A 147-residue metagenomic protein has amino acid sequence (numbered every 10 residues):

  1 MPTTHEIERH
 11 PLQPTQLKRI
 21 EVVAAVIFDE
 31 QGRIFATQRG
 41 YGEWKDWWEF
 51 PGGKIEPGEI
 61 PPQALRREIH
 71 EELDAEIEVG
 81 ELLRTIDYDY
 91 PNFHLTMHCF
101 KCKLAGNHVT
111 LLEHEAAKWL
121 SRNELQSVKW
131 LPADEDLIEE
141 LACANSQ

Functional and structural regions predicted by a protein language model:
P2-H10, E81-L83: Short Pro/Gly-enriched beta-strand edge/turn motifs at strand-loop
H10-I34, K54: Conserved N-terminal beta-strand and adjoining loop/helix that marks the start of the Nudix/MutT-like hydrolase domain
T15-L17, A142-Q147: Generic C-terminal helix-cap and adjacent flexible tail
I27, P61, L65-H70, L82 (+2 more regions): Hydrophobic packing within well-folded, soluble alpha/beta domains
D29, E76, I86-V109, A116-K118: Active-site-adjacent beta-strand/loop module that shapes the phosphate/pyrophosphate-binding cleft
R33-E71: Conserved Nudix-box catalytic region and its N-terminal flanking loop in Nudix hydrolases and closely related
E72-V79: Short secondary-structure junctions
K101, T110-L141: NUDIX/MutT-family hydrolases
